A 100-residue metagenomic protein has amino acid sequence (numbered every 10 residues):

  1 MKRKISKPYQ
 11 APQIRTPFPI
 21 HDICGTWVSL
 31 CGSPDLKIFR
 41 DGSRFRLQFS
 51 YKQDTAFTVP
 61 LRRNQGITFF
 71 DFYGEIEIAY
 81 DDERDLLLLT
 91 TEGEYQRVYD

Functional and structural regions predicted by a protein language model:
M1-C24, Y73, E83-D100: Amphipathic/hydrophobic helical signal segments and adjacent flexible N-terminal regions that mediate secretion
H21, L30, F39, R62 (+2 more regions): Residue-level signal for WD-repeat beta-propeller blades
L30-I67: N-terminal glycine/threonine-rich, aromatic-flanked beta-hairpin/loop signature
P34-R44, Y73-L86: Short, surface-exposed loop and linker segments with low hydrophobicity and enrichment for Pro/Ser/Thr
Q48-T55, D71-E77, L89-Y95: Secondary-structure transition/turn motif
T55-Q65, I78-A79, E94-D100: Short, surface-exposed loop motifs enriched in S/T, G, D/E and P with embedded aromatic residues
